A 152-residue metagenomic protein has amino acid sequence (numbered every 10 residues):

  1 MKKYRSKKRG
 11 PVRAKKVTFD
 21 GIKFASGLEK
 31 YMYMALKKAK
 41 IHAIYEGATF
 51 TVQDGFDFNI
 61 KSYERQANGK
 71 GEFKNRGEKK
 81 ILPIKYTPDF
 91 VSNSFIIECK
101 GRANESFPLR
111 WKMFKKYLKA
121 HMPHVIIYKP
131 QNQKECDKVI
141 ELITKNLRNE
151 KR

Functional and structural regions predicted by a protein language model:
M1-R152: Electrostatic, structured charged patches in enzyme active sites and in nucleic-acid/phosphate-binding
